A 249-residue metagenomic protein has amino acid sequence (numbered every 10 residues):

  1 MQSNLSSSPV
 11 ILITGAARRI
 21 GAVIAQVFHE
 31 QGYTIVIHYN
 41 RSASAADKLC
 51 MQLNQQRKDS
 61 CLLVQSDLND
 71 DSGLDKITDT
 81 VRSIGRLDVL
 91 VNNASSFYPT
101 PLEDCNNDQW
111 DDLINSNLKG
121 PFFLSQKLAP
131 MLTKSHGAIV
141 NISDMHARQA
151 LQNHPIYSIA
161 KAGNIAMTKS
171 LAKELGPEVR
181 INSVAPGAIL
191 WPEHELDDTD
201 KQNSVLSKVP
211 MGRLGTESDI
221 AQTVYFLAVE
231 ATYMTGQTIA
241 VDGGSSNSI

Functional and structural regions predicted by a protein language model:
A17-R19: Conserved glycine-rich cofactor-binding loop
P101-L102, N106-I114, H194, K201-V205: Substrate-binding pocket helix/loop in short-chain dehydrogenase/reductase
S125, A160, T168: Active-site helix of classical SDR
P130, A172-P177: Alpha-helical segment proximal to the catalytic Tyr-Lys
Q149, V224-Y225, T235-I249: Short C-terminal tail/terminal secondary-structure segment of NAD(P)H-dependent dehydrogenase/reductase domains
G176-R180, M234-G236: Short, small/polar-rich loop/turn modules that mediate ligand/substrate recognition or access, typified
V209-I220: A conserved structural motif in NAD(P)-dependent oxidoreductases
